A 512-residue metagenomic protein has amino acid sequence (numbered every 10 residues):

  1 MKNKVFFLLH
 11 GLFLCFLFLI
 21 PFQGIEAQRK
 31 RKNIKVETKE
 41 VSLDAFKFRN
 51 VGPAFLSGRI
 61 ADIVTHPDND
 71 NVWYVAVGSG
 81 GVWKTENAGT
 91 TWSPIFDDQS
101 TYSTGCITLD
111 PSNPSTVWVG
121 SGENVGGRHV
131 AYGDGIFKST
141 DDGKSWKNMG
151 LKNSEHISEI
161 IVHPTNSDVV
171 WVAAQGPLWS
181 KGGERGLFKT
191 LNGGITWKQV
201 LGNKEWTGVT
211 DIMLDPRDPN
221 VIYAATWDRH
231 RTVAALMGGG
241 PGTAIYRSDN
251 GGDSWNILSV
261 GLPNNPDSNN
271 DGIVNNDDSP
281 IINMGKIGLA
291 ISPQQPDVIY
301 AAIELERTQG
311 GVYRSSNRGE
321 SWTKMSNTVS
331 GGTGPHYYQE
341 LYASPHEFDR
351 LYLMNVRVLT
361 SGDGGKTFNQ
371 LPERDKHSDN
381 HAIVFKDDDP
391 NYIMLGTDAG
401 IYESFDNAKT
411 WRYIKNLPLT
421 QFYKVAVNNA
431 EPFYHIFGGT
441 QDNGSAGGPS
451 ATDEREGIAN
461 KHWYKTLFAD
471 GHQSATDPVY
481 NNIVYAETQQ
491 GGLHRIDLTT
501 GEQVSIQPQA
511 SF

Functional and structural regions predicted by a protein language model:
M1-L12: Bacterial N-terminal signal peptides that target proteins for export
H10-P21: Bacterial N-terminal signal peptides
P21, E26-A27: Boundary at the C-terminal end of the N-terminal hydrophobic targeting segment
A27-F512: Beta-propeller blade termini and top-face loops
